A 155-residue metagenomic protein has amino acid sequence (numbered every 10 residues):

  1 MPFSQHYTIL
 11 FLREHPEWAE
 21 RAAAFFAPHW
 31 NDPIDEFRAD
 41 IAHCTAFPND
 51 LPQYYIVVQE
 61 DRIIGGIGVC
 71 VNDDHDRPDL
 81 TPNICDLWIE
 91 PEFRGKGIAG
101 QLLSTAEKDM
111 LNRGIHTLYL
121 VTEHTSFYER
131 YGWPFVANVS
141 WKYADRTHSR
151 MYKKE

Functional and structural regions predicted by a protein language model:
M1-E20, E155: Conserved N-terminal entry element of GNAT/NAT acetyltransferase domains
W30-V58: Active-site rim helix/loop that mediates acceptor-substrate recognition in acyltransferases
P52, D145-M151: Short hydrophobic/aromatic beta-strand or adjacent loop that forms the aromatic wall/cage of a ligand/substrate-binding
I56, R62-N72, N83, W88: Conserved beta-strand in the GNAT
R77, E90-Q101, R113, R130-Y131: Conserved glycine-rich acetyl-CoA-binding loop
D86-I89, G95-K108, L120: Conserved acetyl-CoA-binding loop-helix of GNAT-fold acetyltransferases
N112-H116, T122-T147: Conserved active-site alpha-helix within GNAT-family acetyltransferase domains
